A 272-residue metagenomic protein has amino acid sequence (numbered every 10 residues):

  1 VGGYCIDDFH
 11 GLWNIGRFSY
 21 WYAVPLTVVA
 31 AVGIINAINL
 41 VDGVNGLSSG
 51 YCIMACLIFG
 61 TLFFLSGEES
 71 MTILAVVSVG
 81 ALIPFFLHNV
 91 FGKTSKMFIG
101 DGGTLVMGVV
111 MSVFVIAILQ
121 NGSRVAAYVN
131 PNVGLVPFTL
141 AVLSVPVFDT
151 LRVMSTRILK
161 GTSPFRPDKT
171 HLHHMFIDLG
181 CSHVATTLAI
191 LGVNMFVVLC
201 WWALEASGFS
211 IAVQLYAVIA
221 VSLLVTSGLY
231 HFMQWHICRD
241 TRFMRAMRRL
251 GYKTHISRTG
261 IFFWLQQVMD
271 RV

Functional and structural regions predicted by a protein language model:
V1, L82, Q214-Q234: Hydrophobic core of alpha-helical transmembrane segments in multi-pass integral membrane proteins
V1-T150: "…together with the soluble PPM/PP2C metallo-phosphatase catalytic core" -> "…together with the soluble PPM/PP2C
F9, N14-F18, I35-G50, F86-M107 (+2 more regions): Interhelical loop and helix-boundary elements at the membrane-water interface of polytopic inner-membrane proteins
E69-S70, S182-H183, I211: Membrane-helix interface segments
A81, M107-V110, L179-W202, V221: Hydrophobic membrane-spanning alpha-helices of multi-pass integral membrane proteins
P84, R152, V197, W201 (+1 more regions): Alpha-helical transmembrane segments of multipass membrane proteins
D149-R157: Short helical (or helix-break) motifs at transmembrane helix termini and adjacent helical loops in multi-pass membrane
L199-A217: Extracellular/periplasmic helix-loop-helix junctions in multi-pass membrane proteins
